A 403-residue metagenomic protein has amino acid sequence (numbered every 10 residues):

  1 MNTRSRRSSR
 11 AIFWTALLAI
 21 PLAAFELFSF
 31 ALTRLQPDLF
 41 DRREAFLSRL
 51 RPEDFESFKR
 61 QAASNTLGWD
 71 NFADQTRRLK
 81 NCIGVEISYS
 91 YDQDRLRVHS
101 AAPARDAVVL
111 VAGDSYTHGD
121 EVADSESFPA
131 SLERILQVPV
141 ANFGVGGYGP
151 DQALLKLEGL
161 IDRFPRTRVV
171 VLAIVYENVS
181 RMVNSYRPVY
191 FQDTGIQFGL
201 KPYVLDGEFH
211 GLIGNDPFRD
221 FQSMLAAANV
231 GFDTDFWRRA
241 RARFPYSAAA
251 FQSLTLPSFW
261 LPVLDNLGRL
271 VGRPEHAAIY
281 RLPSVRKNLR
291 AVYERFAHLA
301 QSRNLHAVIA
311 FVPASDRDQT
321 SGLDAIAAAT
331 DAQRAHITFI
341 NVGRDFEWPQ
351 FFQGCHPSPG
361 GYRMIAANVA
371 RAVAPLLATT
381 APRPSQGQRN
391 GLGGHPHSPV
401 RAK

Functional and structural regions predicted by a protein language model:
M1-S8: N-terminal Lys/Arg-rich, disordered targeting/topogenic segments
I12, A250, T255, N288 (+1 more regions): Conserved catalytic region of serine esterases and O-acyltransferases that act on ester linkages in lipids
F13-S29: Hydrophobic membrane-insertion alpha-helices, especially the h-region of bacterial N-terminal signal peptides
P37-V138, A250, L254-P262, G343-P349 (+1 more regions): Membrane/wall-proximal cationic-aromatic binding patches
H118-V204, L212: Conserved SGNH/GDSL esterase-like catalytic core that processes O-acyl groups on lipids and polysaccharides
P150, L154, R286, R290 (+1 more regions): Short, amphipathic alpha-helical "lid/cap" segments that border enzyme active or binding sites
Y176-A328, R334, D345-W348, G391-G393: Serine-dependent acyl-ester chemistry module
D316-G391: Catalytic His-Asp segment of secreted/periplasmic serine-dependent ester chemistry enzymes
